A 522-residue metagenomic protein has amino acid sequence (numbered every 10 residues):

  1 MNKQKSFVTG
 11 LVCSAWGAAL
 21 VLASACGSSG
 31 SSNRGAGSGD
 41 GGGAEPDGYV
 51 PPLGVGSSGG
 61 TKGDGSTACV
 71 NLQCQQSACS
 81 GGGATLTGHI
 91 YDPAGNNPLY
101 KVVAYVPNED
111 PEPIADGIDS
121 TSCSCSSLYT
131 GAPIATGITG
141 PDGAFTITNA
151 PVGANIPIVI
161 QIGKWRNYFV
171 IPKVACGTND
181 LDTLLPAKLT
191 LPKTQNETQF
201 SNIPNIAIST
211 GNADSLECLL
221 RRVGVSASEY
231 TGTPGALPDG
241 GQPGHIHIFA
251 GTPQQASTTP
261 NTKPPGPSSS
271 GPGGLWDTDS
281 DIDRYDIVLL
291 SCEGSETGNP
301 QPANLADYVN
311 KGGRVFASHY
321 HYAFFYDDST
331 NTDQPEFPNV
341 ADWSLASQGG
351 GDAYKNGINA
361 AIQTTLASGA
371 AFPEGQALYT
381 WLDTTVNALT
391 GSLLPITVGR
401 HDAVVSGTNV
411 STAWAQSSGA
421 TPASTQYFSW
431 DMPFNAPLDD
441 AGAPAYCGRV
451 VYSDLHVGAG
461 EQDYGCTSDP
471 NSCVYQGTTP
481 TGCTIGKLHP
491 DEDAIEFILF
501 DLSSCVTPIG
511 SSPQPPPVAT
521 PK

Functional and structural regions predicted by a protein language model:
V21-G81: Ser/Thr-rich, Pro/Gly/Ala-heavy low-complexity intrinsically disordered linkers and tails of secreted extracellular
G65-S80, V170-P204: Extracellular beta-sheet/turn segments enriched in Thr/Pro/Gly and aliphatic residues
A84-L86, D92-S124, V152-G153: Short, ordered, surface-exposed loop/turn motifs in non-cytosolic proteins
A104-V106, P133-I134, G143, G153-P172: A short, solvent-exposed beta-strand micro-motif common in secreted/extracellular proteins
N108-T148: Short, acidic Ser/Thr/Gly-rich low-complexity loop/linker segments typical of extracellular and cell-surface proteins
A213-T332: Helical hinge/lid and interdomain linker segments adjacent to catalytic or ligand-binding clefts that mediate domain
N310-S318, R400-P508: A glycine-centered loop/beta-turn motif at secondary-structure junctions
A317, H321-F428: An acidic, glycine-rich "communication" segment
